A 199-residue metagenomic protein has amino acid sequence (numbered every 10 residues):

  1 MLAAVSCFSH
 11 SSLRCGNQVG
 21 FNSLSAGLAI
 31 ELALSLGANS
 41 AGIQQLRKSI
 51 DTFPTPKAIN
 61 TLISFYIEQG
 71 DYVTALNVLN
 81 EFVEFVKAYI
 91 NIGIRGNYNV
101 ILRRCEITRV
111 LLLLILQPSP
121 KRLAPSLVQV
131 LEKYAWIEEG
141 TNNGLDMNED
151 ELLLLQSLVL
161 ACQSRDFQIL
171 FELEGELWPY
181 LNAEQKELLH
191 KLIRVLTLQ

Functional and structural regions predicted by a protein language model:
M1-N22, R47-S49, Y89-G96: Flexible helix-coil transition and linker loops at the boundaries of alpha-helical arrays
A4-V5, N22, A26, N39-G42: Core helices of alpha-solenoid repeat scaffolds
V19-E31, P56-K57, R104, T108-R109: Amphipathic alpha-helical repeat scaffolds of TPR domains
N39-Q199: Structured C-terminal portions of repeat-based eukaryotic scaffold domains
